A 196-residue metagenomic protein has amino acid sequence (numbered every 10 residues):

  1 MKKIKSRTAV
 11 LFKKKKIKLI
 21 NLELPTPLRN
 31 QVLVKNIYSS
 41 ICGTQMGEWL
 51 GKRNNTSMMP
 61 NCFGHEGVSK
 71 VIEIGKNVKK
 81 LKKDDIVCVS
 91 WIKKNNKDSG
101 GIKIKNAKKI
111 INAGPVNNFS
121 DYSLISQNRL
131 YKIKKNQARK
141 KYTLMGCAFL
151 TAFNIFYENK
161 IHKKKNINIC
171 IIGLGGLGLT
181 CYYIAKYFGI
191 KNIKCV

Functional and structural regions predicted by a protein language model:
K2, E23-S39, K52-K94, K134-Q137: Glycine-rich beta-strand-centered segment in the early N-terminal region that forms part of a ligand/cofactor-binding
K2-T8: Short structural boundary motif marking the start of a folded domain
R7, Q31-L33, I167-N168, N192: Residues that mark the start of a beta-strand
A9-I17: Extracellular beta-rich ligand/substrate-recognition surface
L19-N21, V68-K70, Y122-L124, L130: Conserved hydrophobic/aromatic beta-strand scaffold that supports enzyme active sites
C42, S90-Y131, K135, R139: Cysteine-cluster motifs in flexible loop/terminal segments that predominantly coordinate metals
T44-L50: Cytochrome P450 core scaffold surrounding the K-helix E-X-X-R motif and the conserved "meander" helix-loop region
K135-V196: Mid-domain Rossmann-like dinucleotide-binding core that forms the NAD(H)/NADP(H) cofactor-binding site
